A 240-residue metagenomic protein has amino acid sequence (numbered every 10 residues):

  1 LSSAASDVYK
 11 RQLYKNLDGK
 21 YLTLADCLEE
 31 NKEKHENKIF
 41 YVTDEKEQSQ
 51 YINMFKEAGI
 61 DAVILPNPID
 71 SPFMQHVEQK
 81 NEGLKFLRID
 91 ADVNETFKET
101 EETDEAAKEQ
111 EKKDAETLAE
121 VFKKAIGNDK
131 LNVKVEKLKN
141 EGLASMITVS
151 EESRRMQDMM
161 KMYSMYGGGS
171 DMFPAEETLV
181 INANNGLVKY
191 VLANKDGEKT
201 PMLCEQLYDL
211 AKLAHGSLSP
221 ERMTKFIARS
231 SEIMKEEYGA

Functional and structural regions predicted by a protein language model:
L1-A5, Y9: Single conserved hydrophobic/aromatic residue that forms the stacking wall/gate of nucleotide- or nucleobase-binding
D7, C204-A211: Short alpha-helical scaffolding segments that buttress acidic/His motifs in well-ordered protein cores
E29, E47-D61, Q79-N81, K161-G167 (+1 more regions): Short, solvent-exposed amphipathic alpha-helical segments in soluble enzyme and RNA/protein-processing domains
E36-K38, T43: Long, structured protein-protein interaction/assembly regions in large complexes
Y41, I60-P66: Short hydrophobic alpha-helical runs that function as membrane-insertion/retention elements
D70-E141: Conserved phosphate-handling catalytic cores of large alpha/beta enzymes
T117-L192: Charge-patterned, long linear interaction tracts outside catalytic cores
G216-A240: Long, highly charged low-complexity segments enriched in Glu/Asp and Lys/Arg with interspersed Ser/Thr
